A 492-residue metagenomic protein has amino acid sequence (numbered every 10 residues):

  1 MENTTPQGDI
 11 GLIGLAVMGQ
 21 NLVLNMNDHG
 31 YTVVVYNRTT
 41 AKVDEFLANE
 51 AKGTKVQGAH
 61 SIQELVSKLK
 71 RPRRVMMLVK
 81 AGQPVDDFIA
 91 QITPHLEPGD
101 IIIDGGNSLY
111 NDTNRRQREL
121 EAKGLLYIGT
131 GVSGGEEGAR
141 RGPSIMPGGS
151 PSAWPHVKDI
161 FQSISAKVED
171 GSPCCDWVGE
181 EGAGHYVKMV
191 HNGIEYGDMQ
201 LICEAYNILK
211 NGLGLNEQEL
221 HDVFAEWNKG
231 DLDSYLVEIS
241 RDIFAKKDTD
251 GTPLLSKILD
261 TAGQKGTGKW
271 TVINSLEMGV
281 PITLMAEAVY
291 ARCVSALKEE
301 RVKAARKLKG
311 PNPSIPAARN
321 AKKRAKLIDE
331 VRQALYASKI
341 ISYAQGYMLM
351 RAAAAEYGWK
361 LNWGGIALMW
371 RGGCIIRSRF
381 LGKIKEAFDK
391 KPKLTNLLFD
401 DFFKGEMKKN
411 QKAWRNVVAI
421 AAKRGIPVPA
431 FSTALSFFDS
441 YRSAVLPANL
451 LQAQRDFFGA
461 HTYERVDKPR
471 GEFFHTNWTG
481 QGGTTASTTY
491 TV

Functional and structural regions predicted by a protein language model:
E2-R73, H95-G99, E136-R140, Y490: NAD(P)+-binding Rossmann beta1-loop-alpha1 motif at the extreme N-terminus of oxidoreductases
Q57-E64, A81-I89: Glycine-rich, highly charged phosphate/nucleotide-binding loops
V85-A90, I103, L109-D222, G230-T252 (+1 more regions): Rossmann-fold dinucleotide-binding core
H185, K210, L215, G230-I340 (+1 more regions): Interdomain hinge/lid region at the active-site interface of Rossmann-like NAD(P)-dependent oxidoreductases
E226-W227, A355-A387: Small-residue-rich helix-loop
K408, A413-V492: C-terminal amphipathic alpha-helical interaction region
